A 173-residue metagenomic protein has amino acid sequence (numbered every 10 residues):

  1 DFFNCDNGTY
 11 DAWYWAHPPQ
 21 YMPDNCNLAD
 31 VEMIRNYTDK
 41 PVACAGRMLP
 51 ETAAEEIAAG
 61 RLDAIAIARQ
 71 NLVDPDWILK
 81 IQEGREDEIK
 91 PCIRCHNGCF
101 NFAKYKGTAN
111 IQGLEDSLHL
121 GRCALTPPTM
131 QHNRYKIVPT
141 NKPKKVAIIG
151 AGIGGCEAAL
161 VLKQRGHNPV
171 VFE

Functional and structural regions predicted by a protein language model:
D1-I149, I153-P169: Flavin-dependent oxidoreductase catalytic cores
V171-E173: Conserved acidic E/D residue at the C-terminus of a beta-strand in Rossmann-like folds
